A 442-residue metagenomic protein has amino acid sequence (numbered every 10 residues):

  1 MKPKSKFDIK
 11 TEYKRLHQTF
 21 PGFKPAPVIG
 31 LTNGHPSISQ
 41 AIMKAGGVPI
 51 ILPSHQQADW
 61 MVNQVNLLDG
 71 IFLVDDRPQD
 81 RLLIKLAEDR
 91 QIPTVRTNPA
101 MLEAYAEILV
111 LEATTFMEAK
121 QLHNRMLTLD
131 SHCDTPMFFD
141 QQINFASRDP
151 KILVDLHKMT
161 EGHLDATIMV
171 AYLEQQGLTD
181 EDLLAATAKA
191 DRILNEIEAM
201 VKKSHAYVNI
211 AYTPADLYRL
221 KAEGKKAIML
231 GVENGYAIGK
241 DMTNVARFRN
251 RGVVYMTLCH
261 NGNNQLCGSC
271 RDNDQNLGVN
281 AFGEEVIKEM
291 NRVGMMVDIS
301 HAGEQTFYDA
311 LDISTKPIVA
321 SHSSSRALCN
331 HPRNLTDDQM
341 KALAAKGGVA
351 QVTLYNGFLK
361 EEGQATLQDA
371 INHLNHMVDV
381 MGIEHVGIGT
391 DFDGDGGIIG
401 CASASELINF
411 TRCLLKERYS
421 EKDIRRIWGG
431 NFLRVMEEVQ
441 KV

Functional and structural regions predicted by a protein language model:
M1-E112: N-terminal beta1-alpha1 cap of cysteine-dependent amidohydrolase-like domains
L31, F72-V74, M169, L258 (+1 more regions): Redox-cofactor binding/interface segments in oxidoreductases and associated redox assembly factors
G47, K226, I287-M295, E417: Short, surface-exposed connector motifs at secondary-structure boundaries
I50-L52, R96, G231, M296-I299 (+1 more regions): Short catalytic-loop micro-motif centered on adjacent basic/acidic residues
V62, I84-K85, H157, A246 (+3 more regions): Alpha-helical segments flanking ligand/cofactor-binding loops in enzyme cores
D89-P93, K226, M295, K316 (+1 more regions): A short helix->loop->beta-strand "cap" motif at the edges of active sites that frequently abuts
E112-Q275, N330-I388, F392-V442: N-terminal hydrophobic targeting/anchoring segments and the immediately downstream early-domain regions of hydrolases
L258-A342, Q351-N356: Active-site core of metal-dependent hydrolases
